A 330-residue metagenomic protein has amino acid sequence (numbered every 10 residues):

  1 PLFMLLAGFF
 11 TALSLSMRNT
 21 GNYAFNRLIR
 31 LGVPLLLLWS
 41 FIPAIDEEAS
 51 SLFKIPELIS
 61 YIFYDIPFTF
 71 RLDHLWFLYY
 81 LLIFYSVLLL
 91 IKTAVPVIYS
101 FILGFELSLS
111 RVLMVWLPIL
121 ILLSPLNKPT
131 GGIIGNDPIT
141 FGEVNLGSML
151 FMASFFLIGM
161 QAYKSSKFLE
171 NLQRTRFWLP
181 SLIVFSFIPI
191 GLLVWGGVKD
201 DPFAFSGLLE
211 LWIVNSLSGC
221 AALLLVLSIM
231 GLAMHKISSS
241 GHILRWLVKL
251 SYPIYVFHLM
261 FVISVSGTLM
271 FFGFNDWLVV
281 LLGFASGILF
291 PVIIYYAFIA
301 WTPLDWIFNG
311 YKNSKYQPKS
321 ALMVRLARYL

Functional and structural regions predicted by a protein language model:
P1-L330: Alpha-helical transmembrane segments and their immediate juxtamembrane cytosolic regions
